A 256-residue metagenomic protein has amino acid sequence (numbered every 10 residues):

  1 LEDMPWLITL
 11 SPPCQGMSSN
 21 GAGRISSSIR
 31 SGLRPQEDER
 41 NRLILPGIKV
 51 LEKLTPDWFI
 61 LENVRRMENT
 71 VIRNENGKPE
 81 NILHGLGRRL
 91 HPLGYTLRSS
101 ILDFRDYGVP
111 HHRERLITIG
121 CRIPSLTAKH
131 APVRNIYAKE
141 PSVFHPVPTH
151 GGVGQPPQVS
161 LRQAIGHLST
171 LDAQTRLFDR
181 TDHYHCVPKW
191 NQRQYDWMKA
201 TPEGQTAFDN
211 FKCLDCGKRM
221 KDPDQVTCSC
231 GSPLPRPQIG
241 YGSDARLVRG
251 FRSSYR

Functional and structural regions predicted by a protein language model:
L1: S-adenosyl-L-methionine
M4, S19-S254: Class I S-adenosyl-L-methionine
P5-S11: Short SAM/SAH-binding signature in class I
S11-P12, N63: Short catalytic micro-motifs in class I SAM-dependent methyltransferases
Q15: Active-site beta-alpha loop architecture of Rossmann-like, nucleotide-cofactor-dependent enzymes
